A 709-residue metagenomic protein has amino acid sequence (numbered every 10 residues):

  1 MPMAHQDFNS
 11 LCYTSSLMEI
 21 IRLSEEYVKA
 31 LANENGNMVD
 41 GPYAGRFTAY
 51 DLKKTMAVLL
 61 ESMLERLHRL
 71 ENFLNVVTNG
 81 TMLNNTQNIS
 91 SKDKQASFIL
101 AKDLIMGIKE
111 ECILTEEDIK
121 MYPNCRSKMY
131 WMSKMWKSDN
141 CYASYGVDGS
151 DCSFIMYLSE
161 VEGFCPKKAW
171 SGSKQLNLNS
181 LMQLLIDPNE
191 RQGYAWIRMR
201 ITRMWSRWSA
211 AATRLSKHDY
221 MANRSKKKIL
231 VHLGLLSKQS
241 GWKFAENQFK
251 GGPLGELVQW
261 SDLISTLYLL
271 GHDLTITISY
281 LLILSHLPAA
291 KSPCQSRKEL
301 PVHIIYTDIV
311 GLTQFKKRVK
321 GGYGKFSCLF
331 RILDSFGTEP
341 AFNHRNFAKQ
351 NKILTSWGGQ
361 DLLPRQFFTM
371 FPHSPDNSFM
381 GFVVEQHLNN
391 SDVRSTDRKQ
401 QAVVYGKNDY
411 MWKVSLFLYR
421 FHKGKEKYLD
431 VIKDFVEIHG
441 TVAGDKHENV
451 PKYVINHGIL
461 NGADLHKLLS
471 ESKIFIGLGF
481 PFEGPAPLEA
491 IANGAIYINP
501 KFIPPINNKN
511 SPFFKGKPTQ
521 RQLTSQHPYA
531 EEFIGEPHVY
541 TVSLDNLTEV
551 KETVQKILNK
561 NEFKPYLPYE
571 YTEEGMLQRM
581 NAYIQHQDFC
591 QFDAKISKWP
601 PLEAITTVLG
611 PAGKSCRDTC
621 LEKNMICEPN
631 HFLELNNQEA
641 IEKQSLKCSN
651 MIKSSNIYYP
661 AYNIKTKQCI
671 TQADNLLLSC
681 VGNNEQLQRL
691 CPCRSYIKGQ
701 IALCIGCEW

Functional and structural regions predicted by a protein language model:
D7-I20, S24-Y27, A32, G36 (+10 more regions): N-terminal pre-catalytic "stem/leader" segment of glycosyltransferase-like enzymes
N247-E256, F368-S470: Conserved catalytic-core segment of nucleotide-activated headgroup transferases in glycan assembly
C294-K423: Catalytic core of nucleotide-activated saccharide and alditol-phosphate transferases
K473-R579: Catalytic binding pocket for nucleotide-activated donors in carbohydrate/polymer assembly enzymes
K595-K614: Extracellular disulfide-stabilized recognition modules
V608-L678: Folded, disulfide-stabilized extracellular/luminal domains of secretory-pathway proteins
L676-W709: Short, structured beta-strand segments at or near domain termini in extracellular proteins/domains
